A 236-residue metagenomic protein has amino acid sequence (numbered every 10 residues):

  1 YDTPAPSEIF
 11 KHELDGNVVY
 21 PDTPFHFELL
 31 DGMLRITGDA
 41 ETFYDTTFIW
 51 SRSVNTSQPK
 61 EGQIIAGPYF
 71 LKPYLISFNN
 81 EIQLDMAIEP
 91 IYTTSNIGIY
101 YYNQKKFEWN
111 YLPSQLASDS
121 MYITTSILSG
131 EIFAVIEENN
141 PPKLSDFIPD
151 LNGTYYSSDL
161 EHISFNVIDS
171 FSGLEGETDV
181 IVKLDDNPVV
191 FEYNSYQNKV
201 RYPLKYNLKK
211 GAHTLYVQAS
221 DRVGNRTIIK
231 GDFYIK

Functional and structural regions predicted by a protein language model:
Y1-E8, Q115-L116, S120-Y122, S170-K236: Long, low-complexity serine/threonine/glycine- and acidic-rich segments characteristic of extracellular
V19-D22, S53-Y100: Proteolytic processing hotspots in large secreted/extracellular or virion-associated proteins and select intracellular
P24-V54: Predominantly extracellular/luminal regions of secreted and cell-surface proteins, especially disulfide-bonded
D39, Q83-E89, H162-F171: Short edge beta-strand/loop segments characteristic of extracellular beta-sandwich folds
I76-S77, G153-D159: Short, solvent-exposed loop/linker segments at the N-terminal edge of repeated beta-sheet extracellular domains
T94, L128-G130, L160, K210-T214: Extracellular Ig-like/FN3 beta-sandwich strand-entry sites
Y122-P141: C-terminal beta-strand-rich structural cap/linker in extracellular carbohydrate-active enzymes
N139-S145, P149: Proline-centered linker/hinge motifs at extracellular inter-domain junctions
